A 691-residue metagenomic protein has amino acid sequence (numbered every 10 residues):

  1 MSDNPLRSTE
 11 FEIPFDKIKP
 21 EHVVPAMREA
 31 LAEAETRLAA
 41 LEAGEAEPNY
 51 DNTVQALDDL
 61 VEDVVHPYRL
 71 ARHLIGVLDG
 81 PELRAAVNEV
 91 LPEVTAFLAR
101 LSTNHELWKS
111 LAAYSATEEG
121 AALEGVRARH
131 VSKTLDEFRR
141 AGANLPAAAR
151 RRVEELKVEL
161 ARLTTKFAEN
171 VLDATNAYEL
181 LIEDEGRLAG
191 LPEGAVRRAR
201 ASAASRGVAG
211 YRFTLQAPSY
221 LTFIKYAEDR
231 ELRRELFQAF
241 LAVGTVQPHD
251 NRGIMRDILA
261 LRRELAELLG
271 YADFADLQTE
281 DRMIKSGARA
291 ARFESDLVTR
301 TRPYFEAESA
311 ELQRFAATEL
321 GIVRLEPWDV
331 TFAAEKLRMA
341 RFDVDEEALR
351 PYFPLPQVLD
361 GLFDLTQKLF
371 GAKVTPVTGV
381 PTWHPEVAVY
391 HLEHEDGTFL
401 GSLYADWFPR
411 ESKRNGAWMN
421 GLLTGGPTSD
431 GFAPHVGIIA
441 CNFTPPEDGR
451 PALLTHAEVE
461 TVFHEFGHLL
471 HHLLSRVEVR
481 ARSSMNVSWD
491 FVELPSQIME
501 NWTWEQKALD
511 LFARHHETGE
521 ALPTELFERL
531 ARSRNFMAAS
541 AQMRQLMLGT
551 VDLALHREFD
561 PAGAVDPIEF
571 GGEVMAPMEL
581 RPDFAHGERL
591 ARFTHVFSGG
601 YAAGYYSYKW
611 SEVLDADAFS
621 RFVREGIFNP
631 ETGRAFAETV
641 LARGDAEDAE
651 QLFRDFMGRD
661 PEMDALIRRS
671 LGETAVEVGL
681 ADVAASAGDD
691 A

Functional and structural regions predicted by a protein language model:
M1-H22, E29, A189-G190, G210-R212 (+10 more regions): C-terminal, non-catalytic "cap/extension" segments appended to globular domains
M1-L191, F622, A691: N-terminal helix-rich structural modules
S8-H22, A71-V90, A113-E155, T214-G253 (+7 more regions): Short His/Asp/Glu-rich catalytic/ion-coordination signatures at enzyme active sites or charged loops
A32, T36, A40-E47, D63-G80 (+23 more regions): Intrinsically disordered or highly flexible coil/loop and linker segments, enriched in small and charged/polar residues
D63-H73, S132, D136, V330-R338 (+2 more regions): Short, hydrophobic/amphipathic alpha-helical patches that form generic packing surfaces within helical domains
H130-V131, E159-R162, E169, A174-T214 (+8 more regions): Active-site-proximal, well-structured secondary-structure segments within enzyme catalytic domains
T444-F463: Short pre-active-site segment immediately N-terminal to the catalytic Zn-binding motif
